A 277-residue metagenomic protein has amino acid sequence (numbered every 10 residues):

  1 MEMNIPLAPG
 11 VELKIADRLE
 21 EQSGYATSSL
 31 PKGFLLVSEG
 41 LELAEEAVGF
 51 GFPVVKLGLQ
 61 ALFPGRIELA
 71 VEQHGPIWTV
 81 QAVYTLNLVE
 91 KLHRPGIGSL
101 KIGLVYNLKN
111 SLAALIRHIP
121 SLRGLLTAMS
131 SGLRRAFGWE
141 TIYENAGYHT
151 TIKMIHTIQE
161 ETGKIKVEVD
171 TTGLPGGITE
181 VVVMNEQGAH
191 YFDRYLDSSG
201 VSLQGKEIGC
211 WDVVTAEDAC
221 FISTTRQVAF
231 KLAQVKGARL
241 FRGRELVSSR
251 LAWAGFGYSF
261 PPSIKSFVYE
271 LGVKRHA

Functional and structural regions predicted by a protein language model:
M1-L100: Beta-strand-rich N-terminal accessory domains
E2-S28, T150-I158, C220-R239: Broad, structure-driven detector of short, well-ordered beta-strand segments within folded domains
P6, N185-D197, Q204-E207, W211-A277: Beta-strand-rich recognition/accessory modules
L7, E72-P76, A146-Y148, Q159-G163 (+2 more regions): Solvent-exposed loop and beta-edge segments used for protein-protein assembly and interaction
A8-G10, R18-E20, E39, V55 (+8 more regions): Generic structural motif
L13-I15, V167-V169, Y269: Short low-polarity hydrophobic stretches
I77-T79, T151-K153, K164-K166, W253-G255 (+1 more regions): Intrinsic-disorder/low-complexity, polar/charged segments enriched in Ser/Thr/Lys/Arg/Asp/Glu/Gln
V80-D197: Acidic, contiguous internal or C-terminal segments within carbohydrate-active enzymes that form a structured patch used
